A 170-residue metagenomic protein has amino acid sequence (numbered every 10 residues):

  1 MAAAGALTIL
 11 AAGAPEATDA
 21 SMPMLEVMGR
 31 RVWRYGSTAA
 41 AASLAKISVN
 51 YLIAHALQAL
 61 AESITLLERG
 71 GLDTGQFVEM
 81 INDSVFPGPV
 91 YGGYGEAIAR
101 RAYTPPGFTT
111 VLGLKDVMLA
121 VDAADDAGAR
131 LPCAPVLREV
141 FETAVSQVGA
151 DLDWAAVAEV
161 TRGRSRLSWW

Functional and structural regions predicted by a protein language model:
M1-Y51: Rossmann-fold dinucleotide-binding core
D19, S165-W170: Hydrophobic alpha-helical segments
G29-V32, L131, W169: Secondary-structure boundary/capping signal
A41-R164: Helical "substrate-binding/catalytic lid" subdomain of Rossmann-like NAD(P)-dependent dehydrogenases/reductases
